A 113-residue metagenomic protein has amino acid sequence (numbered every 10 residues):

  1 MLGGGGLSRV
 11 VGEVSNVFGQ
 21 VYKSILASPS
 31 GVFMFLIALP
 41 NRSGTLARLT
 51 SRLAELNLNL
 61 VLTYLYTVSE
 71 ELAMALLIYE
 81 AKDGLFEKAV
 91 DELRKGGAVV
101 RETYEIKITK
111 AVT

Functional and structural regions predicted by a protein language model:
L2-T113: A conserved regulatory-domain signal marking ACT and ACT-like small-molecule sensing domains and adjacent regulatory
